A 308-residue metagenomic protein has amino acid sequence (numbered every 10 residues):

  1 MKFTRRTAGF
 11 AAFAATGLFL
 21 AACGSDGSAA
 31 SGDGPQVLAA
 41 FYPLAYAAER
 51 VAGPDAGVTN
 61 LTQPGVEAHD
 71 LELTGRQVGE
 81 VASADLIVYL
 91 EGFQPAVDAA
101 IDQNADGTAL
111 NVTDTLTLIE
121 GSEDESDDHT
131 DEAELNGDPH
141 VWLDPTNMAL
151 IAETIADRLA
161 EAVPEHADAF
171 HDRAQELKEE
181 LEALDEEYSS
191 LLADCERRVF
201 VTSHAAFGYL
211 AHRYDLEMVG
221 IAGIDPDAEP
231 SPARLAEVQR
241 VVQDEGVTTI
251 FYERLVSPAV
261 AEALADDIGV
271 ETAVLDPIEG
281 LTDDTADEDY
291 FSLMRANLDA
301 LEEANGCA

Functional and structural regions predicted by a protein language model:
K2-F13, F19-A308: Extracytoplasmic metal-acquisition and chelation regions
